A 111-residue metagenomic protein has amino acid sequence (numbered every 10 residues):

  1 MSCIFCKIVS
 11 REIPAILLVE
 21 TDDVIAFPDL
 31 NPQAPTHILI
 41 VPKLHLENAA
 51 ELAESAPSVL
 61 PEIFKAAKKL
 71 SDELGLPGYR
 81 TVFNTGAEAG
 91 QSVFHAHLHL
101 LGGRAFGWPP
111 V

Functional and structural regions predicted by a protein language model:
M1-V111: HIT superfamily nucleotide-processing domains
